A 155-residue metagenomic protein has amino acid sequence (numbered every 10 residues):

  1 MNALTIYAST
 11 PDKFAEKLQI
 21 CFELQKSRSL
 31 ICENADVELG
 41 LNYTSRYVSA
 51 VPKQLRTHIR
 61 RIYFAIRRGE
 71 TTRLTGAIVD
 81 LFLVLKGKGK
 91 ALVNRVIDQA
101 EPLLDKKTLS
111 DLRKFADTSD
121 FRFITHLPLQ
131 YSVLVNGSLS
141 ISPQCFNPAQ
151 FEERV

Functional and structural regions predicted by a protein language model:
M1-Y43, N94-V155: Intrinsically disordered, low-complexity, charge-biased linker/tail regions
N42-R46, V79: Alpha-solenoid helical repeat scaffolds
V51, V84-G89, L104: Alpha-helical junction/boundary sensor with strong preference for TPR arrays
F64-A65: Residue at a conserved register position within TPR or TPR-like alpha-solenoid repeats
T71-K88, D117-D120: TPR/TPR-like (Sel1-like) alpha-helical repeat modules
